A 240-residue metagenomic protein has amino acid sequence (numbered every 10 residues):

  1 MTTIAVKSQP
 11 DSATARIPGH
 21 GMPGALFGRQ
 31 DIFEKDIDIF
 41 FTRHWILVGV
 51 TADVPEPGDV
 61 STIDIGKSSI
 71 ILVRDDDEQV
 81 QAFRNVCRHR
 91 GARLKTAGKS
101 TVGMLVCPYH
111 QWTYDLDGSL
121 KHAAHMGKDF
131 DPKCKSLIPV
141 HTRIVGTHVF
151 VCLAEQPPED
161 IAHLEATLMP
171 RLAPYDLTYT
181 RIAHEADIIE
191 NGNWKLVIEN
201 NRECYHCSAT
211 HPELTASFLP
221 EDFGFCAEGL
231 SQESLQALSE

Functional and structural regions predicted by a protein language model:
S8-L26, T178: Short, contiguous pre-domain boundary segments
A25-R29, D187-E190: Aromatic-acidic/polar surface patches that form glycan- and anion
L26-G66, I70: Non-catalytic accessory segments flanking enzyme active sites
E34, D38, T42, N85-R88 (+3 more regions): A broad, structural surface signal
D53-E155, E159-P170: Rieske [2Fe-2S] iron-sulfur-binding domain
V73-R74, Q79, N85, I144 (+1 more regions): C-terminal catalytic domain of Rieske-type non-heme iron oxygenases
